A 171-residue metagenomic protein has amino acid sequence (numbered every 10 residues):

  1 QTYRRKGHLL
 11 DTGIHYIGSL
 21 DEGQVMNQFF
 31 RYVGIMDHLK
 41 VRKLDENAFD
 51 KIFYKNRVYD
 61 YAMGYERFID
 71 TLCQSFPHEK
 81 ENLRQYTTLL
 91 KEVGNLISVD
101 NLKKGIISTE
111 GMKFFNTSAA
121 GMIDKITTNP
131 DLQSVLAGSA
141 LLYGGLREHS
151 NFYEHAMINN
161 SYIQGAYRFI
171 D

Functional and structural regions predicted by a protein language model:
Q1-L89: N-terminal glycine-rich phosphate/pyrophosphate-binding loop and immediately adjacent elements
D11, K104-G105, G138, S161-I170: Glycine- and acidic
T12, G18, H149-S150, I170: Basic, gly/Ser/Thr/Pro-rich low-complexity segments located predominantly at protein N termini
L20-G23, V33, I126-T127, S139 (+1 more regions): Generic structural signal for hydrophobic core residues of well-folded globular domains
D21, S108-A119, I163-D171: Short beta-strand to alpha-helix junction loop
G34-I35, D50-K51, G105-I106, A156-N160: Short, intrinsically disordered/low-complexity patches at protein termini and at juxtamembrane boundaries
I52-N151: Rossmann-like flavin
L142-Y167: Active-site-adjacent "gating/activation" loops or surface patches in catalytic cores
